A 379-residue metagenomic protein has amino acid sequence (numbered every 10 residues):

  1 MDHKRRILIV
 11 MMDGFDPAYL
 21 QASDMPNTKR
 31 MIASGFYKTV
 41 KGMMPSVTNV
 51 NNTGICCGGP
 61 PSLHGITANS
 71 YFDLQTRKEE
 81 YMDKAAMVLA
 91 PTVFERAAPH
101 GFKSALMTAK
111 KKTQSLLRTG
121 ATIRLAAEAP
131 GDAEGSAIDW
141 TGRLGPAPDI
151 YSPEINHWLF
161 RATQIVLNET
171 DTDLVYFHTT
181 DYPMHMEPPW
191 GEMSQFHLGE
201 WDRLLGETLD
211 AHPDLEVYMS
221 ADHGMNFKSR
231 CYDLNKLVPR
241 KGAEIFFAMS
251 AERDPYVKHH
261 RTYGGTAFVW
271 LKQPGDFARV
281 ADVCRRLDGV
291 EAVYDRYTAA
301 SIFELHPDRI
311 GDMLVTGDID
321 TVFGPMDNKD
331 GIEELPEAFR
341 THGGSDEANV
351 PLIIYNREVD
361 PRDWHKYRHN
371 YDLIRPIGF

Functional and structural regions predicted by a protein language model:
L8-M11, N27, H197-E244, V315 (+1 more regions): Metal-dependent active-site segment of extracytoplasmic phospho-/sulfohydrolases and closely related
L8-M12, A33-K38, V47-G54, N69-M82: Glycine-/proline-rich flexible loop or hinge segments
F15, T180, H223-M225: Catalytic metal-binding/acid-base residues of hydrolase active sites
A18-L63, A105: Short, structured active-site-proximal loop/turn typified by the sulfatase FGly-forming signature C/S-X-P-X-R
I32, A97-P99, P213: Anion (oxyanion) recognition and catalysis
G54-G191, H259, G265, L271 (+4 more regions): His/Asp/Glu-rich, glycine-adjacent segments that coordinate divalent cations and/or stabilize oxyanion chemistry on
M186-D202: Active-site-proximal segments of metal-dependent phosphoesterases and phosphodiesterases across multiple
R253-F379: Active-site neighborhoods of enzymes that stabilize oxyanions during catalysis
